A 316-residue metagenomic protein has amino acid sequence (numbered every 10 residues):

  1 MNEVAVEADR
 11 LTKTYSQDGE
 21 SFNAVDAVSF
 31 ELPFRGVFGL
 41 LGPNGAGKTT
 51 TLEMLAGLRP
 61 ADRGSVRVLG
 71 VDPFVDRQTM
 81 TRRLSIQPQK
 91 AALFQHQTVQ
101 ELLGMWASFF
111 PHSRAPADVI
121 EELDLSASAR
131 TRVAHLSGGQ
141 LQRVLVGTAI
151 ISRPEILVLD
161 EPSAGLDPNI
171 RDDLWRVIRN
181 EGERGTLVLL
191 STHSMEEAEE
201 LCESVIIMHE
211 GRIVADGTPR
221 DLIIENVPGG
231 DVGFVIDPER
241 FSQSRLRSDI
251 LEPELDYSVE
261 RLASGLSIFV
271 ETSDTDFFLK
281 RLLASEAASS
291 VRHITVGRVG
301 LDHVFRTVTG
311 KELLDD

Functional and structural regions predicted by a protein language model:
M1-T14, K311-D316: ABC-family P-loop ATPase nucleotide-binding domain
V4-V6, K13-E210, V214-A215: ABC transporter nucleotide-binding domains
D9, V235, E260, T295-G297: Solvent-exposed beta-strand sheet faces enriched in polar/charged residues
S65, D231, H293-T295: Residues at or immediately flanking beta-strands
S85, A107, P111, I224-P228 (+3 more regions): A generic structural signal for secondary-structure junctions that act as hinges or helix/strand caps at the edges
T98, T218, G297-G300: Short loop/turn segments at beta->alpha junctions
R176-E271: ABC transporter nucleotide-binding domain
T272-D316: C-terminal coupling/interaction segments
